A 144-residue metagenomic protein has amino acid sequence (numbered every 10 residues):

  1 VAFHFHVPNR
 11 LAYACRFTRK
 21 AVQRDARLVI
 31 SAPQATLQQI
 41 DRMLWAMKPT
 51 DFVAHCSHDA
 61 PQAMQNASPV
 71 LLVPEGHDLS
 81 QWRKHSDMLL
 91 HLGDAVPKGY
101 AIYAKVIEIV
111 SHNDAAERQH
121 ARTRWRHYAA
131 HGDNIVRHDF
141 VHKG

Functional and structural regions predicted by a protein language model:
V1-M43: Long, hydrophobic N-terminal alpha-helical segment
A2-H4, V73, V136-H138: General small-molecule cofactor/ligand-binding pocket signal
H6, S31-A35, E75, H91-D94 (+1 more regions): Structural motif
N9-R10, T36-Q38, D78-S80, A95-Y100 (+1 more regions): Short acidic, S/G/P-rich loop/turn micro-motifs used as interaction or catalytic elements
R19-A21, L44-P49, V106-I107, T123-H127: Short, solvent-exposed amphipathic alpha-helical segments in soluble enzyme and RNA/protein-processing domains
M43-H85: Helix-adjacent hinge/juxtasegments
S68-G76, W82-V96, Y100-E108: Active-site-adjacent structural patch at catalytic or cofactor/ligand-binding sites
K105-G144: Glycine-rich, aromatic-bearing surface loops/beta-hairpins
